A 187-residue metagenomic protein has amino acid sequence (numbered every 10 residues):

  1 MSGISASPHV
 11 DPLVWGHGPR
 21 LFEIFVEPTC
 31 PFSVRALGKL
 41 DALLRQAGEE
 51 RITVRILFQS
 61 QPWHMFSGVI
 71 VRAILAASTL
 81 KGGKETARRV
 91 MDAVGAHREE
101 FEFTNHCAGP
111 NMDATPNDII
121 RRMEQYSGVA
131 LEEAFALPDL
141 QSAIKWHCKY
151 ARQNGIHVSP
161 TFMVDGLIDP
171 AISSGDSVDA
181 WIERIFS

Functional and structural regions predicted by a protein language model:
S2-G3, G83: A detector of low-complexity, intrinsically disordered, Ser/Thr/Gly/Pro/Ala-rich segments
G3, R20-R45, D113-S187: C-terminal cap of thioredoxin/glutaredoxin-like
G3-L21: A short beta-strand-turn-helix
G16, H64-M65, A76, A134-L137: Functionally engaged cysteine thiol sites
H17, S60, A77, H106 (+2 more regions): A general structural-boundary detector
H17-G18, E50, V69, V158: Residue-level preference for short coil/turn positions at secondary-structure junctions
E23-P28, V34-I120: Structural alpha/beta surface segment adjacent to cysteine/selenocysteine redox centers across thiol/disulfide enzymes
